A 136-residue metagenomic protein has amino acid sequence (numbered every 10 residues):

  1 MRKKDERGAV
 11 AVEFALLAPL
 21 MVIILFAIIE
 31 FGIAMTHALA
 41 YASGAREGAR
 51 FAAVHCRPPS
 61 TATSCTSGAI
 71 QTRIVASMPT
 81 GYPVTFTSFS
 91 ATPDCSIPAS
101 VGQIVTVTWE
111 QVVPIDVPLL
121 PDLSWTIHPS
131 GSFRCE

Functional and structural regions predicted by a protein language model:
M1-R73: Alpha-helical assembly-interface signal, strongest on the long, hydrophobic N-terminal helix that forms
S43-E136: Short, conserved structural patches
